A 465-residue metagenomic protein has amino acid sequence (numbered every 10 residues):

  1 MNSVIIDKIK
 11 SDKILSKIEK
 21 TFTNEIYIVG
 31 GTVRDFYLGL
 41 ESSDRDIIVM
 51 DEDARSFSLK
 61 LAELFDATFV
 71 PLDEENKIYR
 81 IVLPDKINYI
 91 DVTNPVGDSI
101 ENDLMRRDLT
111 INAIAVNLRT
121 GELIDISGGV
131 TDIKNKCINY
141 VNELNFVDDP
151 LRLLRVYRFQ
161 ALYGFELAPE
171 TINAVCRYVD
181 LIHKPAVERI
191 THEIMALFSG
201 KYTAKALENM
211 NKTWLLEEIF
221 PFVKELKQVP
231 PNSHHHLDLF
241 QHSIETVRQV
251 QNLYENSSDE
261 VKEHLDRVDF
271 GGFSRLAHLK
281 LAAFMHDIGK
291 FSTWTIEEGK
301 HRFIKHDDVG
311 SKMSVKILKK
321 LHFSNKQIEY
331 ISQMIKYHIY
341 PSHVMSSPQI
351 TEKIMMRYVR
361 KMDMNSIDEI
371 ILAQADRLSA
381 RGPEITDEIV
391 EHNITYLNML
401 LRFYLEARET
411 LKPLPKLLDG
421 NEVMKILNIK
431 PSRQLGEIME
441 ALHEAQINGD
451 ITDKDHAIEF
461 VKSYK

Functional and structural regions predicted by a protein language model:
M1-K465: Catalytic cores of the polymerase beta-like nucleotidyltransferase superfamily and closely associated nucleotide
